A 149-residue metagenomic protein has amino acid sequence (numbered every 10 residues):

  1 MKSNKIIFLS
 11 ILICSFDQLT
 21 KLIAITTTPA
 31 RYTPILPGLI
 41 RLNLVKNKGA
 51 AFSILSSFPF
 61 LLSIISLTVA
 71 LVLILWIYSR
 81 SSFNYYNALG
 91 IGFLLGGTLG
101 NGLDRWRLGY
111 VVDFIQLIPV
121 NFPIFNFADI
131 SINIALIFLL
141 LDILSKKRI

Functional and structural regions predicted by a protein language model:
M1-I149: Alpha-helical transmembrane bundles and membrane-interface segments of multipass inner-membrane proteins
